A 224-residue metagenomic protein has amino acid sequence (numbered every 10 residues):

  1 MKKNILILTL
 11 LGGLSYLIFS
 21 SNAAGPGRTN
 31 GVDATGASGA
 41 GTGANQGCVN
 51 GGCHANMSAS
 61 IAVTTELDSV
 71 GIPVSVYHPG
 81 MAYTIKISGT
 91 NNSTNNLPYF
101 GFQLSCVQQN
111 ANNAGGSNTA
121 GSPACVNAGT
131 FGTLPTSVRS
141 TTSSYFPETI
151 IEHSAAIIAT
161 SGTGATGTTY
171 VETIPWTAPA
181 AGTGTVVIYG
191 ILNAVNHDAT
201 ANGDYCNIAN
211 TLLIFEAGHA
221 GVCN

Functional and structural regions predicted by a protein language model:
M1-G25: Sec-dependent, cleavable N-terminal signal peptides
L17-T177, A181-C223: Sequence context surrounding c-type heme c attachment/ligation sites in exported
